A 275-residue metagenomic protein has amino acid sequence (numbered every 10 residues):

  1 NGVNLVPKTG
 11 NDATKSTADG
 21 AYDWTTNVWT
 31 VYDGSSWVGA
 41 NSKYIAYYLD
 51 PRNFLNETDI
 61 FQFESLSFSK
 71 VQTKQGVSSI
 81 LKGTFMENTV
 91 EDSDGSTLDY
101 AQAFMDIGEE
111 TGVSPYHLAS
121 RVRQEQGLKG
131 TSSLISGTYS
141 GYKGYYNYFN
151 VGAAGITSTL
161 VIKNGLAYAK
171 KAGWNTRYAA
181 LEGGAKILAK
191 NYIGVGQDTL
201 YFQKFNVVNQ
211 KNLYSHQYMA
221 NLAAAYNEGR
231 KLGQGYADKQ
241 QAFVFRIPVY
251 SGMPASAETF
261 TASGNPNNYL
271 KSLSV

Functional and structural regions predicted by a protein language model:
N1-T111, I193-V275: Cell-wall glycan-active module
K70, S93-A101, T111, P115 (+2 more regions): Solvent-exposed, acidic/flexible segments
Q102-G130: Short, functionally critical alpha-helical segments immediately adjacent to catalytic or ligand/cofactor-binding
Q124, T131-V249: Catalytic and binding regions of secreted/periplasmic enzymes and modules that target cell-wall glycans
